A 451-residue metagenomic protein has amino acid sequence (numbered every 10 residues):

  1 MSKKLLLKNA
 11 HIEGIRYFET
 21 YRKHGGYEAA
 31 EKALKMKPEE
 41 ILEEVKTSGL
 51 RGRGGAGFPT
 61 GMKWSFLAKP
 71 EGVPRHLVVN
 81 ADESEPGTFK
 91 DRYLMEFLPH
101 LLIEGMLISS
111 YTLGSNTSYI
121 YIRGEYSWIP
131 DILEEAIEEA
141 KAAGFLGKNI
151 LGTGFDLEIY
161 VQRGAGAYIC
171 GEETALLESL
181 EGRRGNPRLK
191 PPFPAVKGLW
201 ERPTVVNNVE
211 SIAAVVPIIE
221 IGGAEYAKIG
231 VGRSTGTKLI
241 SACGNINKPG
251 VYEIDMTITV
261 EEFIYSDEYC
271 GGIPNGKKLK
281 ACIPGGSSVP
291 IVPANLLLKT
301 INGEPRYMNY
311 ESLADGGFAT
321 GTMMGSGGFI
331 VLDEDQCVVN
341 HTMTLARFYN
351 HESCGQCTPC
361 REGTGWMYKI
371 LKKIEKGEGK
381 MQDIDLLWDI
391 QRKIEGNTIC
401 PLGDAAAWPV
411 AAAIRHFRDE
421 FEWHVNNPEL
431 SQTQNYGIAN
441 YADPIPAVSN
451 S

Functional and structural regions predicted by a protein language model:
M1-E44: Cofactor-/ligand-binding subdomain signature composed of acidic, glycine-rich, tryptophan-containing flexible loops
Y21-G26, V79-D91, P194-L199, S241-N247: Gly-rich Lys/Arg/Thr-decorated short loops/hinges at beta-loop-alpha junctions or inter-strand turns that position
A29-E44, V73-R75, A81, K90-M95 (+4 more regions): Ferredoxin-type iron-sulfur electron-transfer modules in oxidoreductases and energy-metabolism complexes
T47-L67, G166-E178, G182-R184, N350-E362 (+2 more regions): Conserved phosphate/anionic-ligand binding catalytic regions in large, soluble enzymes, centered on
A56, M62-W64, T88-D91, P130-E135 (+10 more regions): Short acidic, glycine/serine/threonine-rich loops at helix termini
L98-T112: Histidine-anchored nucleotide/phosphate-binding helix
G105-S109, M256-P274: Short amphipathic, charge-patterned alpha-helical segments
P130-M256, G272-P274: Hydrophobic alpha-helical positions that pack around
